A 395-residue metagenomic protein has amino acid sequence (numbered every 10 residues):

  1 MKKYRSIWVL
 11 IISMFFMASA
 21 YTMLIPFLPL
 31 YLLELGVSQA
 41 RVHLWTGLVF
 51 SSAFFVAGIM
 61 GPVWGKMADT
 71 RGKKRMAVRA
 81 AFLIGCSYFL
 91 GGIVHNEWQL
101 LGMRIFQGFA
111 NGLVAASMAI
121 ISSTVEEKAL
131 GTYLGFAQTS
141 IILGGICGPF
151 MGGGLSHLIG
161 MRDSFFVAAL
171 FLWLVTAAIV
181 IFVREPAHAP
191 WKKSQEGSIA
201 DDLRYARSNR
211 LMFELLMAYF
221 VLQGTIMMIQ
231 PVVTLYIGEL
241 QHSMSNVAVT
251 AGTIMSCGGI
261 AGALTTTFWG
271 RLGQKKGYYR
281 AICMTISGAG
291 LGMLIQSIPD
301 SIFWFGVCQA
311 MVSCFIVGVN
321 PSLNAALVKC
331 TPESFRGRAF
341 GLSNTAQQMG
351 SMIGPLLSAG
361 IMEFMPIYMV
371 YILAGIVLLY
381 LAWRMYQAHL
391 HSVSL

Functional and structural regions predicted by a protein language model:
M1-Y4, E185-M217: Juxtamembrane intracellular "pre-TM" segments in multi-pass secondary transporters
F27-H43, V232-V249: Short amphipathic helix-loop junctions that connect adjacent transmembrane helices in Major Facilitator Superfamily/SLC
L48-W64, S256-T265: Central cavity-lining transmembrane alpha-helices of secondary-active solute carriers, predominantly the Major
G58-H95, G273-K276: Conserved MFS/SLC helix-loop-helix module at the cytosolic interface between two early adjacent transmembrane helices
R75-L90, A169, R280-I295, G375: Structural signature of the two symmetry-related core transmembrane helices
S87, W98-F106, G292, F303-M311: Paired small-residue
M103-I141: Cytoplasmic helix-loop-helix junction between adjacent transmembrane helices in 12-TM secondary transporters
L113-V125, G318-T331: Intracellular juxtamembrane helix-capping segments at the cytosolic ends of symmetry-related transmembrane helices
